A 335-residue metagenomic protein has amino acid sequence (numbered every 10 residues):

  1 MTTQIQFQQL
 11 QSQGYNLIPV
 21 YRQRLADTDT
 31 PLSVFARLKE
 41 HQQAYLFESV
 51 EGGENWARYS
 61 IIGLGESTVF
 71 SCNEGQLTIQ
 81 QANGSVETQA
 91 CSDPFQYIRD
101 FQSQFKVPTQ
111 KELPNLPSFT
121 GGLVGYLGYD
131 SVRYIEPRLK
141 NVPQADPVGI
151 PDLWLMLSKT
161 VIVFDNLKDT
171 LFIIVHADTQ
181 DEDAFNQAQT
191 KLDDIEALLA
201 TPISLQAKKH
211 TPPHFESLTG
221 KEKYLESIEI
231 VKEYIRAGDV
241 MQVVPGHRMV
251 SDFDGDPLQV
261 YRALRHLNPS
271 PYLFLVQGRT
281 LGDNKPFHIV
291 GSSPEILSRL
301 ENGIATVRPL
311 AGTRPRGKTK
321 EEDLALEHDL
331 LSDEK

Functional and structural regions predicted by a protein language model:
M1-K335: Extended alpha-helical targeting/anchoring segments, especially N-terminal organellar/secretory targeting helices
